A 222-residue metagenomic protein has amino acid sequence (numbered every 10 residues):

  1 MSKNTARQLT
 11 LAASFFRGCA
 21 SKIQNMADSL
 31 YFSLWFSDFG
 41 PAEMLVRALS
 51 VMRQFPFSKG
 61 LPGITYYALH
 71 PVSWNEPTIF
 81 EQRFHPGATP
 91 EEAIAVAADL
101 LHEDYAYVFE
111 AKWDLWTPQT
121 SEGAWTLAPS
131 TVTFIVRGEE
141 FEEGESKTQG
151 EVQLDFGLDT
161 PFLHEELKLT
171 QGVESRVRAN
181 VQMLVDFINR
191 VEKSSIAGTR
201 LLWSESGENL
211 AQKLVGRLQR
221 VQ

Functional and structural regions predicted by a protein language model:
K3, K22, F57-T78, E110-W113 (+1 more regions): Short glycine-rich, low-complexity/disordered patches
Q8-L9: Cationic, low-complexity basic patches in intrinsically disordered or flexible, solvent-exposed regions
F15-E76: Short, extreme N-terminal segment that most often corresponds to the first beta-strand
L30-F36, Q82, A98-L101, V152-H164 (+1 more regions): Short, hydrophobic beta-strand segments
F55-V136: Short, intrinsically disordered low-complexity segments
K147-Q222: Acidic, proline/glycine-rich low-complexity IDRs
